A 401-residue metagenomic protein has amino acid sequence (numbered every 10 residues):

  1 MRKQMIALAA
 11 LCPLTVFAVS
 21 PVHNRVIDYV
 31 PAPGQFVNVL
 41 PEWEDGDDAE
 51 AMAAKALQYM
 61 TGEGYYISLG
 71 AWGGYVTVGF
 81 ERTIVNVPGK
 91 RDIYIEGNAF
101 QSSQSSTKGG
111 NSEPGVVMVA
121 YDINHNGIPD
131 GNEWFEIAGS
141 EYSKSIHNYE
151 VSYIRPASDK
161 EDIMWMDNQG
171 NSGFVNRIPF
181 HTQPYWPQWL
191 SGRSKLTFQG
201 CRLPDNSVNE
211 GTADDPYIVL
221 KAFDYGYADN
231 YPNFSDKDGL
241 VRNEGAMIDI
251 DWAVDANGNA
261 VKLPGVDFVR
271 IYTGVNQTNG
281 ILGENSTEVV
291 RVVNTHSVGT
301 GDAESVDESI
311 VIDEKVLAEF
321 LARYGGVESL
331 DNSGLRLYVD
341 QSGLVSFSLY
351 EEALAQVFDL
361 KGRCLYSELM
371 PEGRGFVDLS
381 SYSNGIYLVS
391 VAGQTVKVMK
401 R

Functional and structural regions predicted by a protein language model:
M1-V19, F376-V377: Bacterial Sec-dependent N-terminal signal peptides
V19-G115, E133-R323: A domain-level signal for the mature, folded cores of soluble proteins
M118-D122, F358-L360: Predominantly extracellular/luminal cell-surface or secreted proteins
N126: Acidic carboxylate motifs that coordinate Ca2+ or other divalent cations, activating on Asp/Glu
G131-E141, L369, K397-R401: Short amphipathic beta-strand/extended segments with alternating polar/hydrophobic composition
G326-R401: C-terminal outer-membrane/trafficking sorting elements
